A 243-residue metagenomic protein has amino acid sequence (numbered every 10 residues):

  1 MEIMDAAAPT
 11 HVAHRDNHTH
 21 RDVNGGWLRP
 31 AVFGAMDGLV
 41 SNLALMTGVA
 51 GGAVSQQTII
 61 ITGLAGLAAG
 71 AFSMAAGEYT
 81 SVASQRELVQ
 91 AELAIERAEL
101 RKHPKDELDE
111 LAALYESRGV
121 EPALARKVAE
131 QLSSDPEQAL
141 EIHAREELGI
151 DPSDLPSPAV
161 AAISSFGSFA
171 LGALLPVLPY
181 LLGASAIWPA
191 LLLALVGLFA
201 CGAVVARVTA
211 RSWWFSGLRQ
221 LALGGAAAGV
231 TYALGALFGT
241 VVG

Functional and structural regions predicted by a protein language model:
E2-P30, V82-S165: Cytosol/matrix-facing amphipathic helices and coiled-coil assembly/linker segments of eukaryotic membrane proteins
E2-S81: Internal alpha-helical transmembrane segments
V23-G34, Q56-L64, L124, P158-I163 (+2 more regions): The feature identifies polytopic integral membrane transport proteins across all domains of life
G38-L43, S165-L175: Core segments of transmembrane alpha-helices that mediate helix-helix packing or line hydrophobic substrate/ligand
A184-V196: Structural signature of hydrophobic alpha-helical transmembrane segments
A200-A227: Interfacial loop-to-transmembrane junctions
Y232-G243: Juxtamembrane boundary at the C-terminal end of a transmembrane helix
